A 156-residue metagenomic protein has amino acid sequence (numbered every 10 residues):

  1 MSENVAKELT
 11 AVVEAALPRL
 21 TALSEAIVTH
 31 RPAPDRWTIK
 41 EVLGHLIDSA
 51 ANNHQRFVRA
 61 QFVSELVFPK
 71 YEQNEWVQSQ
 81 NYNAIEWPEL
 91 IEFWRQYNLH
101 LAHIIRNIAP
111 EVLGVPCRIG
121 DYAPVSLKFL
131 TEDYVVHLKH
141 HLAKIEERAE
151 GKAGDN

Functional and structural regions predicted by a protein language model:
M1-E25, D48-R59, V136: Alpha-helical bundle segments that constitute or directly flank the non-heme di-iron/ferroxidase center
S2-T10, R36-L43, W87-I91, K128-T131: Amphipathic, non-membrane alpha-helical segments in soluble helical-bundle scaffolds
E8-V12, R19-T21, V77-V115, Y134: Acidic/histidine-rich alpha-helical segments that form the ligand environment of transition-metal centers
A16-R19, L23-A26, S64, I108-E111 (+1 more regions): A short secondary-structure junction motif
S24, T38, E72, N83-E86 (+2 more regions): Helix N-cap and loop-to-helix transition residues
T29-Q73, A102, P116-N156: Short, contiguous alpha-helical
